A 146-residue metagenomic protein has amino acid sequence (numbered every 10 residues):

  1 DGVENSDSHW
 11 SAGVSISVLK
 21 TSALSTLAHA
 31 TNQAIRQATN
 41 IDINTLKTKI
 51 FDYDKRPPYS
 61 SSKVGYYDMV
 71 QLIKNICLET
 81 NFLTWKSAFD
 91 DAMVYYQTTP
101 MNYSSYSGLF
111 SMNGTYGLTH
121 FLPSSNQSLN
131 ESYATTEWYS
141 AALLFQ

Functional and structural regions predicted by a protein language model:
D1-Q146: Terminal, contiguous helix-loop blocks that mediate binding/assembly
